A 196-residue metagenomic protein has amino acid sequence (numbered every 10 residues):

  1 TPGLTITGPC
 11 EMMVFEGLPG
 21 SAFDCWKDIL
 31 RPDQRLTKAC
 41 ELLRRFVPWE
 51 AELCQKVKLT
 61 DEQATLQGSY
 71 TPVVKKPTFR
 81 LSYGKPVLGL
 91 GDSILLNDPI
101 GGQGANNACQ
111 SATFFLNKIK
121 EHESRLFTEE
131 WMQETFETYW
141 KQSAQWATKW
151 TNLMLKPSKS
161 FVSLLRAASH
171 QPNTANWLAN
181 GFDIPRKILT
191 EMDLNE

Functional and structural regions predicted by a protein language model:
T1-G68: Conserved FAD/dinucleotide-binding core of flavoprotein oxidoreductases
W26-D28, I100-G104: Short, solvent-exposed loop/turn segments at secondary-structure boundaries
T60-A64, R80, G101-Q103, L116-E196: C-terminal helical "tail/cap" subdomain of flavin- and related membrane-associated enzymes
Q67-L95, P99: FAD-binding beta-loop-beta segment adjacent to the flavin cofactor pocket
